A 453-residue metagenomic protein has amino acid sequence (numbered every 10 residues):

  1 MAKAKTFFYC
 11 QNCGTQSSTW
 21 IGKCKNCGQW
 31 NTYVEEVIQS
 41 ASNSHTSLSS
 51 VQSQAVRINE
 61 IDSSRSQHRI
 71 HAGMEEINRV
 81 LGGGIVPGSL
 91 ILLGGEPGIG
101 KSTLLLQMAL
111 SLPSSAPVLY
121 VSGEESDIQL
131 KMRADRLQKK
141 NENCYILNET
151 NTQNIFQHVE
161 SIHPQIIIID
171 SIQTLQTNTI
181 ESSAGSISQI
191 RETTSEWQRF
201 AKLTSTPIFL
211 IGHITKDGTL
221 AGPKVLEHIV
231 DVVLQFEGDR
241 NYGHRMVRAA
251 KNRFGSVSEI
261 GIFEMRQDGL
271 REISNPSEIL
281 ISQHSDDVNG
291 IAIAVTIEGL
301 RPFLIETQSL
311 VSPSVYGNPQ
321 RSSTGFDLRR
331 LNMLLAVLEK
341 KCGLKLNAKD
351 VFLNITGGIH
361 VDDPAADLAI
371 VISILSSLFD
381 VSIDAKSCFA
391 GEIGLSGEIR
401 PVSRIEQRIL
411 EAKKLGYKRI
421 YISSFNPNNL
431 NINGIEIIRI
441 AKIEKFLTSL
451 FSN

Functional and structural regions predicted by a protein language model:
A2-N12, Q16-R79, V86-L92, I99-L110 (+6 more regions): Peripheral, non-AAA+ core regions of ATP-driven protein-machinery
E96, G123: P-loop (Walker A) phosphate-binding loop of NTP-binding proteins
V118-S122: Conserved RecA-like ASCE P-loop NTPase motor core of nucleic-acid helicases/translocases
D127: Divalent metal-dependent catalytic cores for phosphoryl transfer on phosphate-bearing substrates
